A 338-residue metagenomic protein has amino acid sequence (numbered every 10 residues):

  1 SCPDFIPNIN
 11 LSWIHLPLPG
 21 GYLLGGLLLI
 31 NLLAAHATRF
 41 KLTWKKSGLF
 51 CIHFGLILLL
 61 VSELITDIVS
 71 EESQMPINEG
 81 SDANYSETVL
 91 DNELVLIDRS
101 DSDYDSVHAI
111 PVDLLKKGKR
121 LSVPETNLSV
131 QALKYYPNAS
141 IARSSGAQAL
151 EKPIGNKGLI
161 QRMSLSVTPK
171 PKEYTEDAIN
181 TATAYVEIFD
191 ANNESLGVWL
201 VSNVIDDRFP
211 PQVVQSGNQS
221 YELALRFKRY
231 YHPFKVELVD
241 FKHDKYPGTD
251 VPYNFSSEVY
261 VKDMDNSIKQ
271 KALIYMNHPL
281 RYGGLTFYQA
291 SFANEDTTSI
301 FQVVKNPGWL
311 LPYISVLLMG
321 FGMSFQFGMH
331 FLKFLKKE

Functional and structural regions predicted by a protein language model:
S1-I6, K170, T181, K271-I274 (+4 more regions): Intrinsic structural disorder
S1-P19: Hydrophobic alpha-helical segments
S12, V198, H330-K333: Residues in intrinsically disordered, low-complexity segments of regulatory proteins
L18-Y104, I300, V304-K337: Internal alpha-helical transmembrane segments
V69, S73-N306: Soluble non-transmembrane domains of integral membrane proteins
